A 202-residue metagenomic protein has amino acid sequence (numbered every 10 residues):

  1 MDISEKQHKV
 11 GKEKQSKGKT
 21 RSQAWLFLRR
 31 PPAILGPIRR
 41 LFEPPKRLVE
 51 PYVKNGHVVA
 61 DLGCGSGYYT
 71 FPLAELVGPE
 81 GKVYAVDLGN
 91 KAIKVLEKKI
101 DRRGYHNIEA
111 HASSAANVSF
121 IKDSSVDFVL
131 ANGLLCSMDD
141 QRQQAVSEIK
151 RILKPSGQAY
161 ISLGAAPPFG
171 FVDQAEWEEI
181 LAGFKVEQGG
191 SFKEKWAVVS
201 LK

Functional and structural regions predicted by a protein language model:
R39-N55: Conserved alpha-helix/loop element of class I SAM-dependent methyltransferases that forms part of the SAM/SAH-binding
H57-G65: Conserved class I S-adenosyl-L-methionine
G89: Conserved SAM/SAH-binding beta-strand->alpha-helix loop
G104-A116: Conserved SAM-binding strand-loop segment of SAM-dependent methyltransferases
A116-V129: A short acidic, Gly/Pro-enriched loop at the edge of an enzyme's catalytic core that lines a small-molecule cofactor
D127-Q141: A short SAM/SAH-binding and catalytic strip from SAM-dependent methyltransferases
Q143-P155: A short glycine-rich, Lys/Arg-flanked "PGG" loop and its adjoining helix->strand segment in the class I
S156-L163: Conserved beta-strand signature within the Rossmann-like core of class I S-adenosyl-L-methionine
